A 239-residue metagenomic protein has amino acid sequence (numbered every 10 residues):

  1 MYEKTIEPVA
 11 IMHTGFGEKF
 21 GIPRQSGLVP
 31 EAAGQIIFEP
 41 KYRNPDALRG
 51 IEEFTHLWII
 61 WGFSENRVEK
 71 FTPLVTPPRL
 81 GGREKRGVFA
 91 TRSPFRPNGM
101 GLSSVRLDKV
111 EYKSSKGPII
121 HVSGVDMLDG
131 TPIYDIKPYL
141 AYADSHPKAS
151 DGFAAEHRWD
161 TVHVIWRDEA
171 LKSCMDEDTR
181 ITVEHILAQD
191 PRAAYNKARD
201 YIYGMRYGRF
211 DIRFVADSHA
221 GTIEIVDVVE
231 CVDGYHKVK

Functional and structural regions predicted by a protein language model:
M1-P45, I51-E53, A141-H185, A194 (+1 more regions): Arg/Lys-rich, positively charged N-terminal/basic patches that mediate binding to nucleic acids
Y2-P8, F95-V105, G208: Short coil-to-beta-strand transition motifs
G15, V110-K113, V125, I136 (+1 more regions): Residue-level recognition of beta-strand microenvironments
G17, K109-I120, H219: Short, conserved beta-turn/loop elements at beta-strand boundaries and strand-helix junctions
A47-G101, Y195-R199: Active-site-adjacent substructure of cysteine-protease-like catalytic cores
I120-A154: Flexible glycine-rich active-site/ligand-binding loops centered on an Asp-His dyad
A198-S218: Basic/aromatic recognition patch in beta-strand/loop cores that engages polyanionic ligands
D217-K239: Enriched for short, Lys/Arg-rich terminal
